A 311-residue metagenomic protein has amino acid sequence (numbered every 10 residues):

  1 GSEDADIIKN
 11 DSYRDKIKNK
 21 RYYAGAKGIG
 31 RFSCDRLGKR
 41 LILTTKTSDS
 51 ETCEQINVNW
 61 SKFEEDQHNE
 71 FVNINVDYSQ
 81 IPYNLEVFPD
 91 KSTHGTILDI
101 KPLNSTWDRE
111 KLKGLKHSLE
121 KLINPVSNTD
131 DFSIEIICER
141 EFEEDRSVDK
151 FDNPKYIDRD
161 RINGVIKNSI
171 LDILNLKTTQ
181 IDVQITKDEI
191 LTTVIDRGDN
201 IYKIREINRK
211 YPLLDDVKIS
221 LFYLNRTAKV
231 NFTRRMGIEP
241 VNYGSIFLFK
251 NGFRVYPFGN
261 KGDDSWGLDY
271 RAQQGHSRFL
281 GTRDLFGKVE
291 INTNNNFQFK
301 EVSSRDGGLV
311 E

Functional and structural regions predicted by a protein language model:
G1-P102, D108-R109: GHKL (Bergerat-fold) ATPase N-terminal catalytic module, capturing the glycine-rich phosphate-binding loop and acidic
S2-E3, R40, T44, L122-P125 (+2 more regions): Conserved, well-folded catalytic cores of nucleic-acid-processing and energy-transducing macromolecular machines
R21-Y22, I29-R31, I81-F88, I123 (+3 more regions): Catalytic micro-motifs at enzyme active sites that drive phosphoryl/nucleotidyl and oxygen chemistry
G28, R36-K39, S92-H94, T129-D130 (+3 more regions): Short, well-ordered loop/turn elements at secondary-structure boundaries
V58-D66, F151-R161, N260-D264: A short, sequence-level motif marking secondary-structure junctions
N73-Y78, L112-E120, F151-N153, D263-D264 (+1 more regions): Short intrinsically disordered coil segments
E86-I238: Glycine/threonine-rich ATP-lid/beta-loop region of ATP-binding domains
V194-E311: Charged regulatory segments coupled to nucleotide-binding catalytic modules in large multidomain enzymes
